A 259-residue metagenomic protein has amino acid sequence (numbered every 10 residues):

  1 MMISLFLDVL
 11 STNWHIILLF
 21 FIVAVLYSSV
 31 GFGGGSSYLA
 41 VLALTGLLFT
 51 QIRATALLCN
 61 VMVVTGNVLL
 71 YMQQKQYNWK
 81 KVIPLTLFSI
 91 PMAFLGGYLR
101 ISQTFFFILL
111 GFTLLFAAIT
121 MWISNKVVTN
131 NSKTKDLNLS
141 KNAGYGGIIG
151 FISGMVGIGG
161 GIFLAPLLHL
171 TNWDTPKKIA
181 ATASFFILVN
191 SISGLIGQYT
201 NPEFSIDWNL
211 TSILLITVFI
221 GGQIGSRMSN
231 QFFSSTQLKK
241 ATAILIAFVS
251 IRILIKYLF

Functional and structural regions predicted by a protein language model:
M1-S28, V41-T45, F49, L69-I152 (+4 more regions): Juxtamembrane transmembrane-helix boundary motif
F21, G33-G34, T65, P91 (+3 more regions): Residue positions within transmembrane alpha-helices of multi-pass solute transporters
V30-Y38, G157-L167: Transmembrane helix boundary and interhelical junction motifs in multipass membrane proteins
S37, L57, V82, F163 (+1 more regions): Residue-level recognition of oxygen-bearing side chains
F49-A54, A180, S184: Small-residue hotspots at the loop-to-helix junctions and early N-terminal turns of transmembrane alpha-helices
T55-L70: Transmembrane alpha-helices of multi-pass small-molecule transport proteins
A56-N60, A183-I187, L210-L215: Short hydrophobic/aromatic, small-residue-rich stretches within specific transmembrane helices of secondary active
K178-I196, N209, F248: Hydrophobic alpha-helical transmembrane segments of multi-pass integral membrane proteins, especially transporters
